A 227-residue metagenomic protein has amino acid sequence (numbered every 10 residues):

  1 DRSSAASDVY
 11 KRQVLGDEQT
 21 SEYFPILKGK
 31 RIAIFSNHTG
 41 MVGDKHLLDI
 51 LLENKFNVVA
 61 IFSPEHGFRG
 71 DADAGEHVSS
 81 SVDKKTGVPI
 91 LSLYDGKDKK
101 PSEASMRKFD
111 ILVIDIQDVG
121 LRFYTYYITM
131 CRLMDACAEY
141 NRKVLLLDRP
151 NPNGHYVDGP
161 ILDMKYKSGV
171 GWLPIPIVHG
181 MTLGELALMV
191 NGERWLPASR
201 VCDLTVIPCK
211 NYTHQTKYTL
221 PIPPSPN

Functional and structural regions predicted by a protein language model:
D1-Y10: Single conserved hydrophobic/aromatic residue that forms the stacking wall/gate of nucleotide- or nucleobase-binding
R12-F56: N-terminal phosphate-binding or glycine-rich loops at protein starts, especially the Walker A/P-loop of NTPases
F56, E139-K143: A short helix->loop->beta-strand "cap" motif at the edges of active sites that frequently abuts
V59-G67, L147: Short internal beta-strands
G70-G75, L145-K167: Glycine-rich, charge-decorated loop segments at or immediately adjacent to ligand/cofactor-binding or catalytic sites
S79-F109, L121: Glycine-rich oxoanion-binding loops at beta->alpha junctions
D118-M130: Glycine/threonine-rich flexible loop motifs
K167-N227: Conserved anion/nucleotide-ligand pocket segment
